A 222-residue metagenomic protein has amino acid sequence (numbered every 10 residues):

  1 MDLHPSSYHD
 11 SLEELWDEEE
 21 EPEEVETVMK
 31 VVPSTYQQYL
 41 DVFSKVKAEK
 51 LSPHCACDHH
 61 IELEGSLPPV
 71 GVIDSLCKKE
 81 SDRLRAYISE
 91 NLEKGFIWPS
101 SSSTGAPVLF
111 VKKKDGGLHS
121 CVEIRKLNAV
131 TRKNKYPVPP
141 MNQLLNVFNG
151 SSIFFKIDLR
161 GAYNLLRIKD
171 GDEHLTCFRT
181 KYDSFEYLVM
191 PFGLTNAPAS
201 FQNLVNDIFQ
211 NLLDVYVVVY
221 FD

Functional and structural regions predicted by a protein language model:
M1-L3, V32, V205: Generic low-polarity alpha-helical segments
M1-P22: An acidic, Ser/Thr-enriched, charge-mixed low-complexity segment/SLiM signal that marks flexible interaction/activation
P5-S6, V25-P33, I168, P191: Alpha-helical interaction segments
L12, K79-S81, K156, L175: General helical secondary-structure elements
L15-V138, V215-D222: Reverse-transcribing Pol proteins
D41-V70, V111-H119, N134-Y136, N142 (+2 more regions): Reverse-transcriptase-like RNA-dependent polymerase core
